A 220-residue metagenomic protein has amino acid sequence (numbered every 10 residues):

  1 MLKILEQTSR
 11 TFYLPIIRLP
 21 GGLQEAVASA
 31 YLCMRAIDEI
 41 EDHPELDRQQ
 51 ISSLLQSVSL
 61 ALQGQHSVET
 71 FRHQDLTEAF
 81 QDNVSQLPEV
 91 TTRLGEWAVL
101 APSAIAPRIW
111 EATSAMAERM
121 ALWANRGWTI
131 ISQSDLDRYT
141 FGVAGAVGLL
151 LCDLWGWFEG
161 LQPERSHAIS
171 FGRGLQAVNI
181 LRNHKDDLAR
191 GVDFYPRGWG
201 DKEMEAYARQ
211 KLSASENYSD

Functional and structural regions predicted by a protein language model:
M1-D220: Acidic catalytic motifs of isoprenoid enzymes
